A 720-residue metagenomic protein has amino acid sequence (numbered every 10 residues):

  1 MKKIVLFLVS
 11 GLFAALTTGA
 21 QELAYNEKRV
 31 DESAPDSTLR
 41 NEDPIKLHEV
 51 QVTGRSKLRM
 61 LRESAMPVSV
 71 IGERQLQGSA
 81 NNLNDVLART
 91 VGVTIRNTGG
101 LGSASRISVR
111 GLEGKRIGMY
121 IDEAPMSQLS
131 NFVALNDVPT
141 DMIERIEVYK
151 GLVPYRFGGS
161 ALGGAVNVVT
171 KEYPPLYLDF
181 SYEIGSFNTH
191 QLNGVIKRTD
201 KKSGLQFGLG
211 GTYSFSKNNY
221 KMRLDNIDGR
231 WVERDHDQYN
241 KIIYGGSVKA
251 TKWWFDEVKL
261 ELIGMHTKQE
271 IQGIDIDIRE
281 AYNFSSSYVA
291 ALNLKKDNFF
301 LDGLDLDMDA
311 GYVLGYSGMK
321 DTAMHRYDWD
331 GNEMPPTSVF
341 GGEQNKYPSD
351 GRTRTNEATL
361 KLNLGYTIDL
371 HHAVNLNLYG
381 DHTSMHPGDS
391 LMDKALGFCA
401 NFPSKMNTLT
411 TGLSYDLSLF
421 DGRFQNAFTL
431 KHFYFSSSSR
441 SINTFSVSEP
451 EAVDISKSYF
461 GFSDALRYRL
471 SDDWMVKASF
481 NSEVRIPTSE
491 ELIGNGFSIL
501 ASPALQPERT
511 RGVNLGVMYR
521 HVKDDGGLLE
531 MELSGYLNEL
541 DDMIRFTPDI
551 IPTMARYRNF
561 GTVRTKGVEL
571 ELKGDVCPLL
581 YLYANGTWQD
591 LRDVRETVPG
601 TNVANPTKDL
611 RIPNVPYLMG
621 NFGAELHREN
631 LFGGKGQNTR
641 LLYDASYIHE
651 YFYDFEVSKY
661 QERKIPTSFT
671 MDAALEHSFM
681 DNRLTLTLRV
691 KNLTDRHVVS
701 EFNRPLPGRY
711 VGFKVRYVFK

Functional and structural regions predicted by a protein language model:
E22-Q75: Short, acidic, small-residue-rich periplasmic hinge/interaction motif at the N-terminus of Gram-negative outer-membrane
V68, N84-P125: Extracytoplasmic beta-strand/coil segments of soluble accessory domains associated with Gram-negative outer-membrane
A124-K150: Short acidic/polar hinge/loop motifs at secondary-structure boundaries that mediate gating or recognition
Q128-L129, M142-E144, Y155-N167, K171-K221 (+1 more regions): Outer-membrane beta-barrel translocator/receptor signature
P175, E183, K201-A281: Periplasmic-side early beta-strands and strand-to-turn transitions of outer-membrane beta-barrels
K249-H266, S285-S446, E451-M475, S479-N481 (+3 more regions): Face-selective signature of the C-terminal outer-membrane beta-barrel domain
R469, K477-N481, E508-K566, T587 (+1 more regions): Membrane-embedded beta-barrel scaffold of Gram-negative outer-membrane proteins
E530-E539, R558-F652: Gram-negative outer-membrane beta-barrel transporters
